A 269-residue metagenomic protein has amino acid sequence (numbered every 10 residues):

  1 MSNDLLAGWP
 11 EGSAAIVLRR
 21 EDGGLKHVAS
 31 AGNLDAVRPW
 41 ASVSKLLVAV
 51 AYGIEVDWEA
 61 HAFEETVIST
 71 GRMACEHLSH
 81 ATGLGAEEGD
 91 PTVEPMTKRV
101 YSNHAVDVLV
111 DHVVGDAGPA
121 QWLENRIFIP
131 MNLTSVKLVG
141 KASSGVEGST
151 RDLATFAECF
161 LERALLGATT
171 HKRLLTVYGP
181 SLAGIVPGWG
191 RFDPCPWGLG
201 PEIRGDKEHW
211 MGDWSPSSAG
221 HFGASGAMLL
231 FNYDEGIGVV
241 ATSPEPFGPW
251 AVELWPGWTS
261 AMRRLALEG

Functional and structural regions predicted by a protein language model:
M1, D206-G212, L265-G269: Short, positively charged
M1-W40, F63, P201-I203, M228-N232 (+1 more regions): A short, well-structured edge-of-sheet supersecondary motif
N3-D4, E65-G140, G148-A154, E158-E162: Active-site-adjacent helix/loop patches that line small-molecule binding or acyl-intermediate pockets
I16, P39-F63, L109-V113, L153 (+1 more regions): Active-site SXXK
R38-L46, R99-N103, E147: Short, conserved micro-motifs enriched in small and acidic residues
H77, L174-L175, M262: A generic structural signal for nonpolar/aromatic side chains embedded in well-ordered alpha-helices
E87, S144, T176-E235: Active-site Gly/Thr loop motif
S218-G269: Structured C-terminal helix/loop/strand segments within mature extracytoplasmic catalytic/sensor domains
